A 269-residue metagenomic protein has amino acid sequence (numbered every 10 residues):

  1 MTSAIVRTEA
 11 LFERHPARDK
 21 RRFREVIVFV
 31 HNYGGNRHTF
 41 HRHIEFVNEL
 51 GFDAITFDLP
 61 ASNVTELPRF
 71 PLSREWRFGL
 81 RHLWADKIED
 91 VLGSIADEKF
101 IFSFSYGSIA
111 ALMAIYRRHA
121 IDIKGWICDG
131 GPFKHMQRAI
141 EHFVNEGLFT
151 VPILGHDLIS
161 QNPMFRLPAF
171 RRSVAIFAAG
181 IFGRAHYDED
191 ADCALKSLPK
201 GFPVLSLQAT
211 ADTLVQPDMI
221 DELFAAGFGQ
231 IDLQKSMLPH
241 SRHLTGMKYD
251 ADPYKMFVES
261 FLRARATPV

Functional and structural regions predicted by a protein language model:
A4-E66: Short, surface-exposed "cap/lid" segments of acyl-processing enzymes
G34, S62-A96: Catalytic nucleophile-loop/oxyanion-hole region of alpha/beta-hydrolase and closely related hydrolase-like folds
F100-F102, K124-I127: Residue in the alpha/beta-hydrolase core beta-strand immediately N-terminal to the catalytic nucleophile
F102-S105, A209: Conserved alpha/beta-hydrolase "nucleophile elbow" surrounding the catalytic nucleophile
S108-R118, W126: Short glycine-enriched nucleophile-adjacent loop and the immediately C-terminal alpha-helix near the catalytic center
W126-M136: Active-site nucleophile loop of the alpha/beta-hydrolase fold
F165-F257: Serine-hydrolase catalytic core
